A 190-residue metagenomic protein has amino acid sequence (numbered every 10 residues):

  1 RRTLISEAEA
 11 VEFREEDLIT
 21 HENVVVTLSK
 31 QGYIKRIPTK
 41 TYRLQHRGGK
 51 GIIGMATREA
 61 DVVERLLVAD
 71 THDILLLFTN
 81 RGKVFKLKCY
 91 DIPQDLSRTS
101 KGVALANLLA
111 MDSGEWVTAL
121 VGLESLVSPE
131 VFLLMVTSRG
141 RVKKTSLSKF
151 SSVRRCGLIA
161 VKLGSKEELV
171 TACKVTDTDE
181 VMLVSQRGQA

Functional and structural regions predicted by a protein language model:
R1-A190: Short, structured "edge-of-domain" segments at secondary-structure transitions
